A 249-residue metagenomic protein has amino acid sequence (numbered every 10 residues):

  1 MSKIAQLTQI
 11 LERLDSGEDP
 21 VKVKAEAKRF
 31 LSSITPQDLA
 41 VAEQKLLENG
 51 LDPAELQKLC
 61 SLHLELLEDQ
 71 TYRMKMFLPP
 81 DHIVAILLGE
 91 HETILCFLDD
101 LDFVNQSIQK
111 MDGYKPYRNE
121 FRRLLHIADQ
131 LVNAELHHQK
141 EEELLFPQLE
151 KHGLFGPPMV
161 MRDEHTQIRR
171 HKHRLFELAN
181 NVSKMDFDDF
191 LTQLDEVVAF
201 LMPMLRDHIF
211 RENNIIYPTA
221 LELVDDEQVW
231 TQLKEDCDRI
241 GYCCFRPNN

Functional and structural regions predicted by a protein language model:
M1-E135, Q139-N249: Small-residue-biased structural context
